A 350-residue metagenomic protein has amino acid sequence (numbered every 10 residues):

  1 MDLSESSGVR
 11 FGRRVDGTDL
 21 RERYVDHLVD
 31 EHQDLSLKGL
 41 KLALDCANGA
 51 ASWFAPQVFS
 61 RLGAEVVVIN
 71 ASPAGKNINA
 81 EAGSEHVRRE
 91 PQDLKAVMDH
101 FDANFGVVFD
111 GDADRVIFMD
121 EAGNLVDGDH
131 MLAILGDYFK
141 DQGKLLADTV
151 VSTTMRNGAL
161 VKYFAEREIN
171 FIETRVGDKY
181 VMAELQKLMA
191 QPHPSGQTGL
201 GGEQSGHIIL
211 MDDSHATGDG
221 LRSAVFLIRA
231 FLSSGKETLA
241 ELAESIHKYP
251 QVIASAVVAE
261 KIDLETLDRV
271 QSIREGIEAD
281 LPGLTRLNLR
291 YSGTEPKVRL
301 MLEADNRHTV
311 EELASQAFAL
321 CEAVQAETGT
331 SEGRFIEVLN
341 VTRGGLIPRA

Functional and structural regions predicted by a protein language model:
M1-F101: Gly/Ser/Thr-enriched, mixed-charge loops and adjacent short helices that form phosphate/oxyanion-binding elements
D26-V29, W53-S60, P91-K95, D99 (+5 more regions): Predominant activation on well-ordered alpha-helical scaffold segments within soluble catalytic domains
K38, P91-T153, G158-E168: Replace "Mg2+/Mn2+-dependent" with "divalent metal-dependent
L42, V107-F109, L200: Residue-level marker for buried hydrophobic side chains located in beta-strands that build the well-ordered beta-sheet
N48, A113-R115, G123, G206 (+1 more regions): Short, glycine/acidic-enriched loop or turn micro-motifs at the edges of active sites
W53-Q57, I78-A82, V116-A122, L160-E166 (+2 more regions): Short acidic, glycine/serine/threonine-rich loops at helix termini
G63-N70, L125-H130, E168-V176: Short hydrophobic/aromatic-enriched beta-strand-loop microsegments
F105, L145-A350: Phosphate-binding and adjacent anionic-ligand microenvironments
